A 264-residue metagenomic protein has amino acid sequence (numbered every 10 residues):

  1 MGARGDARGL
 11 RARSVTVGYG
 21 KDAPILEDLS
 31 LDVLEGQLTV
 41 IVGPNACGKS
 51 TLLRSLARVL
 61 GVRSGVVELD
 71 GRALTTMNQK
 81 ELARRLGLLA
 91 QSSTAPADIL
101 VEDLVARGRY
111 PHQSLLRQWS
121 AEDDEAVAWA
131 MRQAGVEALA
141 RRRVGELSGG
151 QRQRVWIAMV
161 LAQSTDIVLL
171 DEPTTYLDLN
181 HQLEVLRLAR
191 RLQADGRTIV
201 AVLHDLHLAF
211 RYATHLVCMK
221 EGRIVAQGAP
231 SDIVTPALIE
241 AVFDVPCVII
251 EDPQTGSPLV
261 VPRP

Functional and structural regions predicted by a protein language model:
G2-A12, T16-D28, A46, T76-N78 (+1 more regions): A short, flexible loop at the N-terminus of ABC-type nucleotide-binding domains that lies
V42-P44: The feature captures the beta-strand-to-loop junction immediately N-terminal to the Walker
A57: Helix-to-loop junction immediately C-terminal to a conserved catalytic motif
G65-A73, L82: Conserved ABC transporter NBD signature motif
A106, A121-L139: Conserved ABC ATPase "signature" region
Q118, R143-L147: Conserved ABC ATPase signature
V168-E172: Catalytic Walker B motif of ABC-type/P-loop ATPase nucleotide-binding domains
